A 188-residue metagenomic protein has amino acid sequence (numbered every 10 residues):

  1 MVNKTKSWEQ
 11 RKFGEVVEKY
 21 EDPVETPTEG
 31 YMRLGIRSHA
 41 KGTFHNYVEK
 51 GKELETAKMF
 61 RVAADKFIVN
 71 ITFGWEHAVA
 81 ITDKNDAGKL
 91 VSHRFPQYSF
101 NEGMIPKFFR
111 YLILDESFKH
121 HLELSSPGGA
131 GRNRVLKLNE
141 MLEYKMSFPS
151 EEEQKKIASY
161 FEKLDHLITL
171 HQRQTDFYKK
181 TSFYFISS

Functional and structural regions predicted by a protein language model:
M1-S188: Feature detects amphipathic, helix-rich regulatory segments
